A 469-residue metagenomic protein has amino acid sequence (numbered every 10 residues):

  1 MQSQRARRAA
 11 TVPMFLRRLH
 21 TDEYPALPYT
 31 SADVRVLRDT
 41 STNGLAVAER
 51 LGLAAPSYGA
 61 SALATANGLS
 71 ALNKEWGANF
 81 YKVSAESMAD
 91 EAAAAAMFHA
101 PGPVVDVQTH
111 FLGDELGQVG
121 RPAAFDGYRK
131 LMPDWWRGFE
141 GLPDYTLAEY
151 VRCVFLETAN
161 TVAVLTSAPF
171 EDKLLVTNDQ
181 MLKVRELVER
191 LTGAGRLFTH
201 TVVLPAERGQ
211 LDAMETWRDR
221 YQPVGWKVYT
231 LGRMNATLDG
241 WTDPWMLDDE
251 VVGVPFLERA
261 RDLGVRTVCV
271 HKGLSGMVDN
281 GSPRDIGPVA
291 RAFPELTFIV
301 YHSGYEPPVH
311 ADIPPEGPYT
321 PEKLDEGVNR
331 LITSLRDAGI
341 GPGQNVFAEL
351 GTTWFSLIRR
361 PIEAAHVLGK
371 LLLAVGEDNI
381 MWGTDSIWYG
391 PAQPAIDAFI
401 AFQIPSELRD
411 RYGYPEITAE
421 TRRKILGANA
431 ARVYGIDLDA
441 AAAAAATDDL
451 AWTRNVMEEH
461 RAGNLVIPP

Functional and structural regions predicted by a protein language model:
M1-L53: N-terminal secretory signal peptides
P13, V34-L37, G44-G52, L72-V105 (+1 more regions): C-terminal segment of N-terminal export signals and the immediately downstream linker at the start of the mature
P28-R35, G113-Y145, V162, M234-T237 (+3 more regions): Active-site gating loops and adjacent loop-to-helix segments of metal-dependent hydrolytic enzymes
N43-A46, G52-A71, S84, A89-A95 (+5 more regions): Mid-to-C-terminal alpha-helical segments outside catalytic/metal-binding sites
S87, W241-W382, L408-E416, E459-P468: Catalytic pocket-lining loop regions of alpha/beta-barrel enzymes, especially the amidohydrolase/enolase/GH5 lineages
V105-T109, A163-L165, L197-T201, W226-V228 (+4 more regions): Hydrophobic faces of well-ordered beta-strands that scaffold small-molecule active sites in alpha/beta enzyme cores
H110, F125-Y145, R152-K173, R196-V202 (+2 more regions): Divalent metal-dependent hydrolysis catalytic cores, especially in the metallo-beta-lactamase
V162, P169-G281: Active-site gating/metal-coordination segments in enzymes
